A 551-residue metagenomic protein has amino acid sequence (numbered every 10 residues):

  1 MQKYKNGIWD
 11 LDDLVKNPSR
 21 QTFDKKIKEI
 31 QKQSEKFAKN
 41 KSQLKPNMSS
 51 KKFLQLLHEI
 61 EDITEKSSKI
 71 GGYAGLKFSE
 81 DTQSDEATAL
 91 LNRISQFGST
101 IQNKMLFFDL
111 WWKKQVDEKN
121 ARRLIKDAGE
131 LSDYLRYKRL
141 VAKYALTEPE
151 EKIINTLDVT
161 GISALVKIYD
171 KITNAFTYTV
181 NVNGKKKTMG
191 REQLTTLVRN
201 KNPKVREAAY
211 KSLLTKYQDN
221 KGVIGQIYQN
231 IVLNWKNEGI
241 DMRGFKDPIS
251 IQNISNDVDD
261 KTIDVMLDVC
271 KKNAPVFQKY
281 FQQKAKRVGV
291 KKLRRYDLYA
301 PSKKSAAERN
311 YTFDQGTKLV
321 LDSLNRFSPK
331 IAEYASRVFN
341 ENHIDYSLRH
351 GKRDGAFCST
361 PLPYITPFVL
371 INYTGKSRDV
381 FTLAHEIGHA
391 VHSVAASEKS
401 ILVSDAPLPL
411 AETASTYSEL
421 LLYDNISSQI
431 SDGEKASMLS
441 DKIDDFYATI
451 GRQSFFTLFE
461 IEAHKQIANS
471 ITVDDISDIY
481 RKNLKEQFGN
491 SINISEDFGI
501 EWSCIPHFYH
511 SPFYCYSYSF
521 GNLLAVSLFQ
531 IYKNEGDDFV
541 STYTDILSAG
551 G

Functional and structural regions predicted by a protein language model:
M1-A306, T317: A well-structured
Q2-K5, P18, N120, D127 (+13 more regions): C-terminal, non-catalytic "cap/extension" segments appended to globular domains
G244, T374-V394, S415, L420 (+1 more regions): Active-site recognition of the HExxH zinc-binding catalytic motif
Q283, R287-R326, A332, H392 (+2 more regions): Long, K/E/R/D-enriched contiguous segments that form extended
A306-Y311, I344-T366: Catalytic zinc-binding patch centered on the HExxH motif and its immediate surroundings that defines zinc-dependent
E308-F313, Y364-A384: Short pre-active-site segment immediately N-terminal to the catalytic Zn-binding motif
D322, R326-E333, S359, H389 (+3 more regions): Conserved helix-loop functional segments at active or binding sites
S393-D441: Helical catalytic core of nucleic-acid polymerases
